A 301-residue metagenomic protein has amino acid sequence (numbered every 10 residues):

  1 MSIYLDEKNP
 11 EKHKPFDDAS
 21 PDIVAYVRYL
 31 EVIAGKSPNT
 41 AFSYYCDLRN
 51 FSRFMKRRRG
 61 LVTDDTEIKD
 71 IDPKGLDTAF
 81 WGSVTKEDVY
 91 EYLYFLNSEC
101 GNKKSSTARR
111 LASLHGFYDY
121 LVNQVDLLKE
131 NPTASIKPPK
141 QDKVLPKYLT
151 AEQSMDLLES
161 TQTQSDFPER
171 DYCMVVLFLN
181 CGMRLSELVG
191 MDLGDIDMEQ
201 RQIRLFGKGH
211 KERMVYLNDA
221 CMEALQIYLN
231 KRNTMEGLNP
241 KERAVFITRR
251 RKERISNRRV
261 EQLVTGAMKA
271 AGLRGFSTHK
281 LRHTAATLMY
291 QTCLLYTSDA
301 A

Functional and structural regions predicted by a protein language model:
M1-D299: Conserved catalytic core of the tyrosine transesterase superfamily
